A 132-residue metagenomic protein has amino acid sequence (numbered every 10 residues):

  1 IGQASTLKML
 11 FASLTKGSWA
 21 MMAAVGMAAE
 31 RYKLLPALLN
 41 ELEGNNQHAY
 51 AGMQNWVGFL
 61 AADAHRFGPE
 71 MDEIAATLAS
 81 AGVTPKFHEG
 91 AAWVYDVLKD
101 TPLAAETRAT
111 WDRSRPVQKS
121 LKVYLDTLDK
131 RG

Functional and structural regions predicted by a protein language model:
L7-R113: Helical "substrate-binding/catalytic lid" subdomain of Rossmann-like NAD(P)-dependent dehydrogenases/reductases
A109-G132: Short, basic/aromatic-enriched C-terminal tail that caps enzymatic domains
